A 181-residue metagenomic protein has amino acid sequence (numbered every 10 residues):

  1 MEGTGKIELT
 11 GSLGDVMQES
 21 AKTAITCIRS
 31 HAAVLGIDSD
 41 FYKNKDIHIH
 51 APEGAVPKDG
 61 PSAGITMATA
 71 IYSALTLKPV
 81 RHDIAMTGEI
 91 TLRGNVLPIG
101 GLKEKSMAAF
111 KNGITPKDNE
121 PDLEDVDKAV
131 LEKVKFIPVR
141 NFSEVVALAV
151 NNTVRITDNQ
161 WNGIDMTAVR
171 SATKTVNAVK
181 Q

Functional and structural regions predicted by a protein language model:
M1-Q181: Peripheral, non-AAA+ core regions of ATP-driven protein-machinery
